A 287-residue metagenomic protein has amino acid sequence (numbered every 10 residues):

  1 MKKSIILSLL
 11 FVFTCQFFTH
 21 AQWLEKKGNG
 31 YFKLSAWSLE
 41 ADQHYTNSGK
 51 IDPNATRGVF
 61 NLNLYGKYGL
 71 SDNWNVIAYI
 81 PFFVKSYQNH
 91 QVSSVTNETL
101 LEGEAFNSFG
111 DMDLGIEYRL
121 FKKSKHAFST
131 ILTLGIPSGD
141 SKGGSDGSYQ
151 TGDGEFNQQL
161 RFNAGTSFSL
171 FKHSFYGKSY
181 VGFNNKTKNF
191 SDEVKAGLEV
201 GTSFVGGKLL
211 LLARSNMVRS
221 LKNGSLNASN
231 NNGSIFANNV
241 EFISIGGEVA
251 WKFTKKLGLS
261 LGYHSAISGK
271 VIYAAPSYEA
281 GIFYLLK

Functional and structural regions predicted by a protein language model:
G30, F60-L64, G110-L114, F156-F162 (+3 more regions): Hydrophobic, lipid-facing positions within transmembrane beta-strands of outer-membrane proteins
G30, L34-S38, A78-F82, T130-I136 (+5 more regions): Transmembrane beta-barrel strands of outer-membrane/channel proteins
A36, Y68, I80, Y118-L120 (+5 more regions): Residue-level signature of outer-membrane beta-barrel architecture
S38-N61: Surface-exposed strand-loop-strand hairpins of Gram-negative outer-membrane beta-barrel proteins
D42-K50, Q88-V95, D140-S148, K188-V194 (+2 more regions): Outer-membrane beta-barrel translocator domains and adjoining extracellular loop/strand segments of Gram-negative
N73-A78, S124-F128, L170-F175, G207-L211 (+1 more regions): Repeated loop/turn-to-beta-strand initiation elements of outer-membrane beta-barrel proteins
Q88-N185, S191, N232, A237: Outer-membrane pore/translocation modules
G201-K287: Outer membrane beta-barrel transmembrane domains
